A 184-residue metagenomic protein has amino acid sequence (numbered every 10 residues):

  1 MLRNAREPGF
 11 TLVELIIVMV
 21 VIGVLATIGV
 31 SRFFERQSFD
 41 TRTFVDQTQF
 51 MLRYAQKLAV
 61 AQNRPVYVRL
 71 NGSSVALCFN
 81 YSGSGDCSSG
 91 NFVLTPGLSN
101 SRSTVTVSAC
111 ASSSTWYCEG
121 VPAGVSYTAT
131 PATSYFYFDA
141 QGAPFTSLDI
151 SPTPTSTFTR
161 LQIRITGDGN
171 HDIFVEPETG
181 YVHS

Functional and structural regions predicted by a protein language model:
L2-R3, E7-M19, V24-R53, K57 (+2 more regions): N-terminal helix-rich module
